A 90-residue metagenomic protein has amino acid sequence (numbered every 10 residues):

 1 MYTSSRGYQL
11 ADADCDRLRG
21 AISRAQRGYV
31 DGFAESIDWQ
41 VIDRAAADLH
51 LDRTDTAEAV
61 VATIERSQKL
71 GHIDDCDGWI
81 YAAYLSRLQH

Functional and structural regions predicted by a protein language model:
Y2-T3, H90: Short, intrinsically disordered or compositionally biased N-terminal tails of bacterial proteins
T3-W39: N-terminal acidic leader/helix
C15, S23, T54-T56, D75 (+1 more regions): Intrinsic disorder/low-complexity segments in short proteins, especially the signal peptide and propeptide regions
A25, I64-S67, R87-L88: Generic structural signal for hydrophobic core residues of well-folded globular domains
V30-A82: Acidic, low-complexity, intrinsically disordered interaction modules
I80-H90: Short, charged, intrinsically disordered terminal tails
